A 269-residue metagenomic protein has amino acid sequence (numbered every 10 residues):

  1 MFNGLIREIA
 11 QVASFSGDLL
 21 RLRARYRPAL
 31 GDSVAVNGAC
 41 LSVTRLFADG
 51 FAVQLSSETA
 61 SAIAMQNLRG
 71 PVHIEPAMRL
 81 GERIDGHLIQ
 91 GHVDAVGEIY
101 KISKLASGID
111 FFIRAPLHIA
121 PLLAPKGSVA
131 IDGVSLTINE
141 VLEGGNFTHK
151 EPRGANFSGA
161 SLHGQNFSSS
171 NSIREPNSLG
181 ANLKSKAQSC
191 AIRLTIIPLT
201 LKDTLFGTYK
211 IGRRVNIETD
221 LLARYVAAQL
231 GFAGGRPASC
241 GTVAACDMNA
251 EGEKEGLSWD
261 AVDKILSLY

Functional and structural regions predicted by a protein language model:
M1-G144, K184-Y269: Conserved loop->alpha-helix
G145, K150, N156, Q165-N166 (+2 more regions): Charged/polar low-complexity intrinsically disordered segments
